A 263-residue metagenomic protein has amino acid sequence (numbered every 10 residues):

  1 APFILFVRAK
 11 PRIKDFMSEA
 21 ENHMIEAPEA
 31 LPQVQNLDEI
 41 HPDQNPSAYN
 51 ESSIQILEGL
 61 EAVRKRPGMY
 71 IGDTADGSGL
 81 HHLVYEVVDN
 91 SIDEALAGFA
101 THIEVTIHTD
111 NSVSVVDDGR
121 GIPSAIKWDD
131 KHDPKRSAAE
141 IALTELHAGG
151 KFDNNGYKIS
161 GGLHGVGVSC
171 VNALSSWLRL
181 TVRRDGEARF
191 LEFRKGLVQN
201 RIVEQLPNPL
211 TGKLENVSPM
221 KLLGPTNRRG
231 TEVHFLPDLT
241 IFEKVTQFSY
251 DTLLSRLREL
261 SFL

Functional and structural regions predicted by a protein language model:
A1-F16: Short, Lys/Arg-enriched N-terminal segments with co-localized hydrophobic residues within the first ~10-30 amino acids
F16-S53, N111-A138, G149-L263: GHKL-type ATPase core
N50-R64, A75-E86: N-terminal amphipathic, basic-rich helices that act as targeting or association modules
P67-A75, K151-F152: Structural recognition of short helix-loop-helix hairpins that underlie histone-fold modules
G77-T101, G167-L174: Conserved ATP-binding N-box helix of the HATPase_c
T101-I107: A conserved short beta-strand within the histidine kinase catalytic ATPase domain
A142: Short basic (Lys/Arg) and small-residue
E145-L146: Mobile ATP-lid/nucleotide-binding loop of the nucleotide-binding subdomain
